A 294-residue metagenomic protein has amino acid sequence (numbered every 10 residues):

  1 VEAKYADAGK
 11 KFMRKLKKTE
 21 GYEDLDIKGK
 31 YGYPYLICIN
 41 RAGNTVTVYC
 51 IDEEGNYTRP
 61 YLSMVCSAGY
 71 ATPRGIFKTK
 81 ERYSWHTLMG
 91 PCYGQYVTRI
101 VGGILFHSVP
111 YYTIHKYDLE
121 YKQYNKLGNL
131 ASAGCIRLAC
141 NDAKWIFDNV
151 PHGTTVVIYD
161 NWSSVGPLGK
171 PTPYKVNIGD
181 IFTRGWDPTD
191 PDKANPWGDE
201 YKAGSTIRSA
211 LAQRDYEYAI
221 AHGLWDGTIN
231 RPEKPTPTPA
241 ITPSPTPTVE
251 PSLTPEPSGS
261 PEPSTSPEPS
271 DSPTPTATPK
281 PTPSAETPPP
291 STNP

Functional and structural regions predicted by a protein language model:
V1-G9: Extracellular LysM carbohydrate-binding repeats and other cell-envelope/extracellular binding modules
F12-L119, G223-L224, I229: Gly/Pro-biased beta-strand-loop elements
T72, Y83-T248: Exported/periplasmic cell-wall-interacting domains
K234-N293: Ser/Thr-rich, Proline-interspersed low-complexity disordered segments
